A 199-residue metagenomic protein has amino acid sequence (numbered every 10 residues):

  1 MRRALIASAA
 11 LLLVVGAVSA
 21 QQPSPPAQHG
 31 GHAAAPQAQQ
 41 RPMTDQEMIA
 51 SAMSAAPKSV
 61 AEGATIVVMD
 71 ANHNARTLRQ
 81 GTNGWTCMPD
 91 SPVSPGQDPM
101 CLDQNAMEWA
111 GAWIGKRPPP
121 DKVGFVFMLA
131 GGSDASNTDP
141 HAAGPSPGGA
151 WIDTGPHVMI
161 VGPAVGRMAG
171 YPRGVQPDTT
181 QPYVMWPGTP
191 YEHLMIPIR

Functional and structural regions predicted by a protein language model:
M1-Q21: Sec-dependent N-terminal signal peptides
Q22-A27, A35: Intrinsically disordered, low-complexity proline-rich regions
G30-R199: Primary mode marks residue(s) on the alpha4-beta5-alpha5 output face of response regulator receiver
